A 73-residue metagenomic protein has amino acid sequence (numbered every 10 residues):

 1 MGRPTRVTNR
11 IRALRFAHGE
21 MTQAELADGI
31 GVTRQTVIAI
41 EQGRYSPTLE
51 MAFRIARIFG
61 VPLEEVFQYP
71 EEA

Functional and structural regions predicted by a protein language model:
M1, R57, F67-A73: Short, charged recognition helix plus adjacent turn of helix-turn-helix-like nucleic-acid-binding domains
R10-G29: Short basic helix-loop element that most often maps to the first helix and adjoining turn of HTH DNA-binding modules
R12, I38-A39, F67: Key DNA-contacting residues within the recognition helix of helix-turn-helix
R15, E41, F59, P70: DNA major-groove recognition helix of helix-turn-helix
A24, Q35, E64: Residues within helix-turn-helix
V32-S46: Recognition helix of helix-turn-helix/homeodomain-like DNA-binding domains that insert into the DNA major groove
E50-E65: DNA major-groove recognition helix of helix-turn-helix/homeodomain DNA-binding modules
